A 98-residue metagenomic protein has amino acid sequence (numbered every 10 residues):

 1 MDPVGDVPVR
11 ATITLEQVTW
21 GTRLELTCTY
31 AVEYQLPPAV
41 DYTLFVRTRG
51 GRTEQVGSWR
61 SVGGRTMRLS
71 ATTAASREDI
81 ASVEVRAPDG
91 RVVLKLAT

Functional and structural regions predicted by a protein language model:
M1-T98: Folded interaction domains in cell-surface recognition and envelope-stress signaling
